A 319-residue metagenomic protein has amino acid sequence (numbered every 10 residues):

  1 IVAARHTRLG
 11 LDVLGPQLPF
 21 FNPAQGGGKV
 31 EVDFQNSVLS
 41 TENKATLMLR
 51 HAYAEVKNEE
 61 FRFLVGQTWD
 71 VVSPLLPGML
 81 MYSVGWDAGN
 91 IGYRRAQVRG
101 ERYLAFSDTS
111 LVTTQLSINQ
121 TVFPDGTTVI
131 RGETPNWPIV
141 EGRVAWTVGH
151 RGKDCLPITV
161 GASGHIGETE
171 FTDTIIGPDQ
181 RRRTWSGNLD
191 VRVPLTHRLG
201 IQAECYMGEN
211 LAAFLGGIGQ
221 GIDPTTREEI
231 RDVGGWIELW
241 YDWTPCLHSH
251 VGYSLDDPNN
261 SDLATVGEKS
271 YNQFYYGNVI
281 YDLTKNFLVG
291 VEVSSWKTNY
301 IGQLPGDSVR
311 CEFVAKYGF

Functional and structural regions predicted by a protein language model:
I1-P124, W137, E141, A145-G149 (+5 more regions): Outer membrane beta-barrel
I1-T7, A45-R50, G92-A96, N136-V140 (+4 more regions): Residues that define the transmembrane beta-barrel architecture of outer-membrane proteins
A24-G26, Y275, L283: An extended, acidic, His-containing surface patch that forms the Zn2+-binding/catalytic region of metallohydrolases
K29-D33, L64-T68, Q115-N119, G161-H165 (+5 more regions): Transmembrane beta-strands of outer-membrane beta-barrel proteins
S40-A45, L75-S83, P124-G132, G167-Q180 (+3 more regions): Outer-membrane beta-barrel translocator domains and adjoining extracellular loop/strand segments of Gram-negative
G142-T147, R151-K269: Detector for outer-membrane/organellar transmembrane beta-barrel domains, recognizing the amphipathic beta-strand
N278-E292: C-terminal closing repeat unit and adjoining cap/tail of repeat-based domains
Y281, G306-F319: Outer-membrane beta-barrel "beta-signal"
